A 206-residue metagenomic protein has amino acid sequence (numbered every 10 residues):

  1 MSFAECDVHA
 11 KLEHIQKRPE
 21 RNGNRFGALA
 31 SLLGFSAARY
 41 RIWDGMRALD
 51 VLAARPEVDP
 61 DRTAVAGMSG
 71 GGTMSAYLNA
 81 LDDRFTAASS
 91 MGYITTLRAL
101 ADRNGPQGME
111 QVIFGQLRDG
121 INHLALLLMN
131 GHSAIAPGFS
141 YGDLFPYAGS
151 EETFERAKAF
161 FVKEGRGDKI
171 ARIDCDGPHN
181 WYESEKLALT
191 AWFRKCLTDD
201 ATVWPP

Functional and structural regions predicted by a protein language model:
M1-A54, T95-N104: Cap/lid segment of the alpha/beta-hydrolase catalytic domain
M1-F3, D61, T202-W204: Short secondary-structure capping/junction motifs at helix and strand boundaries
A4, A66, M91-G92, P137 (+1 more regions): Alpha/beta-hydrolase-fold catalytic nucleophile elbow
N24-R25, L29-L33, Y40, T86-H132 (+2 more regions): Mobile cap/lid helix-loop segments that gate and shape the active-site cleft of serine hydrolases
F35, R39-M46, P60, A64 (+7 more regions): Conserved structured core elements
R47-D119: Primarily recognizes the serine-hydrolase "nucleophile elbow" in alpha/beta-hydrolase and SGNH/GDSL folds
A48-V51, R55, L78-R84, A88-M91 (+6 more regions): Generic, well-ordered alpha-helical scaffold segments in large soluble proteins
L124, P137-P206: Alpha/beta-hydrolase-fold serine-hydrolase catalytic core, especially in secreted/extracellular enzymes
